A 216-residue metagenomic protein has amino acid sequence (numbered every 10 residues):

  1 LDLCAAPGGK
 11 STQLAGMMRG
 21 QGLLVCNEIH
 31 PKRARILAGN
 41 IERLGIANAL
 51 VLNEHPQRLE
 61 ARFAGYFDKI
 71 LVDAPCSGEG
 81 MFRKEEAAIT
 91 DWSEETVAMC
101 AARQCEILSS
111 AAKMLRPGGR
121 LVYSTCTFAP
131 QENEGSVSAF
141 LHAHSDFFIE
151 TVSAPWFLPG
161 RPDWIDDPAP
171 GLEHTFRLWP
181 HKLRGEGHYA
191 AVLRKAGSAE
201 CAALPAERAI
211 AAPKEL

Functional and structural regions predicted by a protein language model:
L1-L216: S-adenosylmethionine
